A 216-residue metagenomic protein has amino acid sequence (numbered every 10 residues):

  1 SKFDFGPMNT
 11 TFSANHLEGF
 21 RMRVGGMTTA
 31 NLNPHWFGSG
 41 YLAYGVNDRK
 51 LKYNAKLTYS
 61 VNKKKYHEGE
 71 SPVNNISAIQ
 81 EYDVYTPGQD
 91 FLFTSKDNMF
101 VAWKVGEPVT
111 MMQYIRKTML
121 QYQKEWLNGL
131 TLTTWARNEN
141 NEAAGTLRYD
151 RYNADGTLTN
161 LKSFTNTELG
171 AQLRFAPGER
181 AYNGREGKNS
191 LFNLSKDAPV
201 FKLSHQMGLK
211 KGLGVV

Functional and structural regions predicted by a protein language model:
S1-V216: Exposed, low-structure sequence patches enriched in small/polar residues
